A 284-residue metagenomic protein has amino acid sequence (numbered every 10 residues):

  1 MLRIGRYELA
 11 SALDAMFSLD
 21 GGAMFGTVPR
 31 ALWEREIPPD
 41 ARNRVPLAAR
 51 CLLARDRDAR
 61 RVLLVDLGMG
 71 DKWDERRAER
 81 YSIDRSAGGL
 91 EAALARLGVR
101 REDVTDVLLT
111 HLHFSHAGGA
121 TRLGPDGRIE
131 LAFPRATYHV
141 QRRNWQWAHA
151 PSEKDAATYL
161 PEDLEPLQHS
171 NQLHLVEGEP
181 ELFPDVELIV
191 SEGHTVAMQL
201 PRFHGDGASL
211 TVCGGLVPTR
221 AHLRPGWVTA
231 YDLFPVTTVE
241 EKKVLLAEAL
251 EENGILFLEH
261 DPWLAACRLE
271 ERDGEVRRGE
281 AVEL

Functional and structural regions predicted by a protein language model:
L2-L9, L13-R96, L200-P218: Conserved beta-strand hairpin/beta-sheet module of binuclear metal-dependent hydrolase folds, prominently
D14-A15, L67-G70, L112, R143-N144 (+4 more regions): Active-site metal-binding loops of divalent metal-dependent hydrolases
E36-R42, D126-G127, L188-I189: Short, P/G- and charge-enriched loop/turn segments at secondary-structure junctions
L63-V65, L108, Y138, L210-V212 (+1 more regions): Residue-level marker for buried hydrophobic side chains located in beta-strands that build the well-ordered beta-sheet
Y81-A92, H204-L284: Cap/insert and terminal regions of metallo-dependent hydrolase folds
R85-V99, D103, E130-V190, E240-N253: Metallo-beta-lactamase
V104-S115: Metallo-beta-lactamase
A117-R128, R268-E270: Metal-dependent catalytic neighborhoods of phosphoester/phosphodiester hydrolases
